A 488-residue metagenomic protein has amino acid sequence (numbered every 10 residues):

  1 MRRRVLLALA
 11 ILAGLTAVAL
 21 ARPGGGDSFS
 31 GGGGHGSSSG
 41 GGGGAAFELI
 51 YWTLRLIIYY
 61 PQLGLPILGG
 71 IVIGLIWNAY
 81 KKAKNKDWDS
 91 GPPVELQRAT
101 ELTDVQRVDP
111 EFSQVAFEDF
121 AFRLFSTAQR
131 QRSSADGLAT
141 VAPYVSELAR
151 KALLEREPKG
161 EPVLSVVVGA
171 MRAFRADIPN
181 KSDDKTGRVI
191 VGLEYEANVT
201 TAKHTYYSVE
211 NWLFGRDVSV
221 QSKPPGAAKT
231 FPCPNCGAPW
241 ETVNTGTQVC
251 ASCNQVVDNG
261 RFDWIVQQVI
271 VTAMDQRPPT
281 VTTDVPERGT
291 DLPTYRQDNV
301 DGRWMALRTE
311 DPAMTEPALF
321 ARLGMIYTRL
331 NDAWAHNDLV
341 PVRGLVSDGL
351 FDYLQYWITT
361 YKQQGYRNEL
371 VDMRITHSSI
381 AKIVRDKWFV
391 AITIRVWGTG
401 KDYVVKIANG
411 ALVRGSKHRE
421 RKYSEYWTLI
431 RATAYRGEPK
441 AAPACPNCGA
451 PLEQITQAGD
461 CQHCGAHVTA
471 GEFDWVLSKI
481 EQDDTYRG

Functional and structural regions predicted by a protein language model:
M1-R22: N-terminal secretory/membrane targeting signals
A17-L49: Intrinsically disordered, low-complexity segments
G36-D87: Alpha-helical transmembrane anchor segments and their immediate juxtamembrane flanks, especially terminal single-pass
K84-P93, K479: Short, Lys/Arg-enriched, Gly/Pro-containing loop segments at transmembrane-helix junctions of multi-pass membrane
G91-S165, E241, V249-V256, Q276 (+5 more regions): Core segments of small alpha/beta cavity-forming domains
G160-H204, K362-N409: Surface-exposed, charged secondary-structure patches
R188-I190, N198-Q297, A391, V405-I407 (+1 more regions): Short beta-strand edge/turn micro-motifs at domain boundaries
S347, H377, K422-Y423: Extended alpha-helical interaction scaffolds used for oligomerization/partner binding
